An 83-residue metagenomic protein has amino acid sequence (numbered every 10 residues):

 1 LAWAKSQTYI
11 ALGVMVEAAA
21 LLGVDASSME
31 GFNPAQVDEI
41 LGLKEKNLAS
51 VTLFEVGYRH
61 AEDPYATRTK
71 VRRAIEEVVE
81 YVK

Functional and structural regions predicted by a protein language model:
L1-I40: Small-aliphatic-rich amphipathic alpha-helix that forms the alpha element of a beta-alpha
A11, N33, K44, G57 (+1 more regions): Generic, ordered loop/turn and secondary-structure boundary motif
A18-L22, K44, G57-H60: Hydrophobic alpha-helical segments
V24, K46-S50: Short coil/turn connectors at secondary-structure junctions
I40-E45, T67-R68: Short proline/glycine-enriched turn/loop segments at secondary-structure junctions
A49-K83: C-terminal helix-cap and adjacent tail motif
